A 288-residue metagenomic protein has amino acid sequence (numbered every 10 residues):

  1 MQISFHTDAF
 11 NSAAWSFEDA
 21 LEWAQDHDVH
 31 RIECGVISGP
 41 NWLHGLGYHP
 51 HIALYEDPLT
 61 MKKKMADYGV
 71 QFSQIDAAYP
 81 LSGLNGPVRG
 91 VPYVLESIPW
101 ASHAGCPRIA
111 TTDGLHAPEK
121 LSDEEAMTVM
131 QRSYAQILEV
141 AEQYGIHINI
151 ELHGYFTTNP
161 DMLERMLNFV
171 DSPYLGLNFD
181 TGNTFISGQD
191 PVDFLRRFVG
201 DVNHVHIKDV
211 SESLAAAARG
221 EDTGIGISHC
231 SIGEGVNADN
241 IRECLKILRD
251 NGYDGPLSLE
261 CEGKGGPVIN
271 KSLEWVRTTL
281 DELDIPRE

Functional and structural regions predicted by a protein language model:
M1-R31, K63-Y68, T157-E288: Histidine-acidic metal/acid-base catalytic patches
A9, G35-V36, D76, L152: Residue-level recognition of beta-strand->loop/alpha-helix junctions
A9, Y48-I52, Y79-V88, C230-G235: The substrate-binding groove and active-site-proximal loops of carbohydrate-active enzymes, especially glycoside
D19, Q25, P58-T60, K64-Q74 (+4 more regions): Active-site acidic/histidine proton-transfer and metal-coordination neighborhood in alpha/beta enzyme cores
E33, Q74-D76, A110, N149 (+2 more regions): Conserved beta-strand positions in the central sheet of alpha/beta enzyme cores
E33-T60, G114-L121: Glycine-rich, proline-tolerant flexible connector loops at the mouths of alpha/beta enzymes
I37, P80, G114, V210 (+1 more regions): Flexible loop residues that form catalytic and substrate-binding hotspots at small-molecule/glycan-binding clefts
L46-P50, V88-G90, E124-A126, E164-M166 (+2 more regions): Short low-complexity, flexible loop/linker segments enriched in glycine and/or proline with clustered acidic
